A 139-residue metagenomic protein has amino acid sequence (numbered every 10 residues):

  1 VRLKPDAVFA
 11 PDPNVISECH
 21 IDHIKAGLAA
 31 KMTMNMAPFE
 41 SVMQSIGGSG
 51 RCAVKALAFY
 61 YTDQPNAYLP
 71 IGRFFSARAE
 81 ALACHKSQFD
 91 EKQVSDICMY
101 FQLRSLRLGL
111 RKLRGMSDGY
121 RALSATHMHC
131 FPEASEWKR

Functional and structural regions predicted by a protein language model:
V1-R139: Metal-dependent de-N-acetylase/amidase catalytic core
